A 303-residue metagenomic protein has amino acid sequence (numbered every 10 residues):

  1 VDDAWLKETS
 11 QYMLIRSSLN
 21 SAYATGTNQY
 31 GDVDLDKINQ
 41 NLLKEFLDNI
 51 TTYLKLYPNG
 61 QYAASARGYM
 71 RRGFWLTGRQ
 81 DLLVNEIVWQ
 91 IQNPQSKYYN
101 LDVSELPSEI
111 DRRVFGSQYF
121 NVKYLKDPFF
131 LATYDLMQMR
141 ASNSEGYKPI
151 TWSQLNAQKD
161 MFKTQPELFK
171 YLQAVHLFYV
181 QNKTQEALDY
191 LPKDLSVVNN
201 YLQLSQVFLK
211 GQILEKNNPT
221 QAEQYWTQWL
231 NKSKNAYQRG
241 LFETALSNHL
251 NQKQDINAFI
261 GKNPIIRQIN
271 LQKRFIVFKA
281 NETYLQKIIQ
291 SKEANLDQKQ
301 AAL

Functional and structural regions predicted by a protein language model:
V1-L303: Acidic, polar-rich low-complexity tracts and alpha-helical solenoid repeat scaffolds
